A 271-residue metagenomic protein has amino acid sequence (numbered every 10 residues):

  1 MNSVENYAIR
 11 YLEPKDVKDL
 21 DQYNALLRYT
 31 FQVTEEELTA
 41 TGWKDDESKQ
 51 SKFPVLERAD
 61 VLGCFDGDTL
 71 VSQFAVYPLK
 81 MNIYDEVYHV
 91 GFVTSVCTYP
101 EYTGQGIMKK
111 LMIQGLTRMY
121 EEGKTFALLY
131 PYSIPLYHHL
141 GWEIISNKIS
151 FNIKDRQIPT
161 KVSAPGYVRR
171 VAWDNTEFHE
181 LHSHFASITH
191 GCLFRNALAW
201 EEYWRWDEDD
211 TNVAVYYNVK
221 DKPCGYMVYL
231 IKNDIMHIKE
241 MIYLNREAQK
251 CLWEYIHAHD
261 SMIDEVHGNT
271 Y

Functional and structural regions predicted by a protein language model:
N2-S72, P78, D85, F92 (+2 more regions): Short amphipathic alpha-helix that is part of the acyltransferase structural core
V93-T103, I235-R246: A short, internal acetyl-CoA/4′-phosphopantetheine-binding micro-motif in the GNAT/acyltransferase core
Y102, M119-Y120, I256: Hydrophobic pocket-lining residues that define ligand/cofactor binding sites across diverse proteins
Y102-Q114, E247-C251: Conserved acetyl-CoA pyrophosphate-binding loop and the N-cap/start of the following alpha-helix in GNAT-like
M112, T117-P131, S261-Y271: Conserved GNAT acetyl-CoA-binding A-motif
E121-T125, P131-I149: Conserved active-site alpha-helix within GNAT-family acetyltransferase domains
N147-K239, R246-Y271: Amide-forming acyltransferase catalytic core, primarily the GNAT-like/NAT-type and related acyltransferase folds
